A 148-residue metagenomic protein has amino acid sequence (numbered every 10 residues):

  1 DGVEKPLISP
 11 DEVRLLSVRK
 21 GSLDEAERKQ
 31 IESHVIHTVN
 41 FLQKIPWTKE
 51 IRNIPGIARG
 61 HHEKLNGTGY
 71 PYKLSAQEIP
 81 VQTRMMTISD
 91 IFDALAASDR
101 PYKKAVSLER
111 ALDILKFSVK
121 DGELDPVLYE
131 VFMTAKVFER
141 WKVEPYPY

Functional and structural regions predicted by a protein language model:
D1-Y148: Histidine- and acidic-residue-rich, metal-dependent catalytic cores
